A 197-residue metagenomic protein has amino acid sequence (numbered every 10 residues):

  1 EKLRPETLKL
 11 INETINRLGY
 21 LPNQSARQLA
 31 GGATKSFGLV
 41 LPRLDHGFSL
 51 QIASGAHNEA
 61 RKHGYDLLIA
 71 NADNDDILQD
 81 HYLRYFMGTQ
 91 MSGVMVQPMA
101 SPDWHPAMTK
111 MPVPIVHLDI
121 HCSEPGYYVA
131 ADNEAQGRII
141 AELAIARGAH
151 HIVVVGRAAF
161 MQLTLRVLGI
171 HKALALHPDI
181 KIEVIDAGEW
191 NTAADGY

Functional and structural regions predicted by a protein language model:
E1-T34: N-terminal helix-turn-helix DNA-binding module of bacterial transcription factors
E6, Q24, P42-Q51, I69-L78 (+3 more regions): Hinge/beta->alpha junction and helix N-cap segments in small-molecule ligand-binding domains
I15, A60, H171-L174: Conserved hydrophobic residues forming the short capping helix/wall of the S-adenosyl-L-methionine
L18, H63, M111, H177-P178: Helix C-cap/helix->beta junction micro-motif
G32-A146: Alpha-helical recognition/docking segments in bacterial nutrient-uptake and carbohydrate-utilization systems
K35-S36, D66, H151-I152, I180-K181: Charged active-site motifs of nucleotide-sugar-dependent glycosyltransferases
V116, A175-L176: Venus flytrap/periplasmic-binding-protein-like
I145-H150, A175: Secondary-structure boundary elements
